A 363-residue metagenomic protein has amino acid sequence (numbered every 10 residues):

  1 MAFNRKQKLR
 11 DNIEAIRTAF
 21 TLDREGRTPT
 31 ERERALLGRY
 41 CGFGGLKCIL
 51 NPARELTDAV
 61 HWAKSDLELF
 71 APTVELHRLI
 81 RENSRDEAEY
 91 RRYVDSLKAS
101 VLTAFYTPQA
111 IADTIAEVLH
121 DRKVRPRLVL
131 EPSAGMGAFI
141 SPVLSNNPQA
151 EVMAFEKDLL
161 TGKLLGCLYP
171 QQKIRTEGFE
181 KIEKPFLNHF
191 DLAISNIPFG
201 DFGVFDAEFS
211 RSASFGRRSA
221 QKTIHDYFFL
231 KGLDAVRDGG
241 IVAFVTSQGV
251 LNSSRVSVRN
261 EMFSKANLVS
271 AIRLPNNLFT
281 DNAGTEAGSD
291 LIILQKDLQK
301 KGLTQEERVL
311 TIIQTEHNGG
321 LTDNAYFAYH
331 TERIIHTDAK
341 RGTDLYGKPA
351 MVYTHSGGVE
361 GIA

Functional and structural regions predicted by a protein language model:
A2-L168, Q172: Class I S-adenosyl-L-methionine
L102, A213-S219: Surface-exposed cleft-lining segments at the edges of enzyme active sites
A112-R122, P126-S145, A154, E177-S212 (+2 more regions): Conserved proline-anchored active-site loop of SAM-dependent methyltransferases that bridges a beta-strand
N147, Q171-Q172, F209-A213, R259-M262: Glycine-rich, phosphate-binding/catalytic loops in enzymes
F155-L159, S219-T280, A287-I293: Conserved Class I SAM-dependent methyltransferase catalytic core
R175-F179, I272-R273: Short loop/edge segments at beta-strand edges and connector loops that shape dinucleotide/nucleotide cofactor-binding
D281-A363: Flexible, glycine-/basic-rich loop-and-beta segments that form/coincide with the SAM-dependent methyltransferase
